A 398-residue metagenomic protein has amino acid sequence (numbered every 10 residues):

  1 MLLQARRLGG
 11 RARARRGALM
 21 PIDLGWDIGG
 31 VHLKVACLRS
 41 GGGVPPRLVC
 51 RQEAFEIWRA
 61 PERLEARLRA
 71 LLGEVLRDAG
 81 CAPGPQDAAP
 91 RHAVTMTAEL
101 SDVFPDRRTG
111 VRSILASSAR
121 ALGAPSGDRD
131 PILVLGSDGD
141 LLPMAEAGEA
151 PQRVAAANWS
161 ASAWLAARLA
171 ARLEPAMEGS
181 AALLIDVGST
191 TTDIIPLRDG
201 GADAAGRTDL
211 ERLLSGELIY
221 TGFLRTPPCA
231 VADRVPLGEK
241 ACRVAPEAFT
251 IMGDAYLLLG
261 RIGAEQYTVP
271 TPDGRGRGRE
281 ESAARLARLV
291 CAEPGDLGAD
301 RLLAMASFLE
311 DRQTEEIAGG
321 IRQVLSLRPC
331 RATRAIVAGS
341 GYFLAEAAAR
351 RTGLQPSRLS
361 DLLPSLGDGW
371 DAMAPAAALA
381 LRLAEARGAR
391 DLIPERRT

Functional and structural regions predicted by a protein language model:
L2-G9, R13-G30, A36-L184, I195-A241 (+2 more regions): Nucleotide/phosphate-binding catalytic cleft detector across ATP-hydrolyzing and phosphate-transferring enzymes
V31, T190: Conserved Rossmann-like nucleotide-cofactor binding loop
V187: Catalytic metal- and UDP-sugar-binding loop of GT-A-like glycosyltransferases, i.e., residues flanking the conserved
